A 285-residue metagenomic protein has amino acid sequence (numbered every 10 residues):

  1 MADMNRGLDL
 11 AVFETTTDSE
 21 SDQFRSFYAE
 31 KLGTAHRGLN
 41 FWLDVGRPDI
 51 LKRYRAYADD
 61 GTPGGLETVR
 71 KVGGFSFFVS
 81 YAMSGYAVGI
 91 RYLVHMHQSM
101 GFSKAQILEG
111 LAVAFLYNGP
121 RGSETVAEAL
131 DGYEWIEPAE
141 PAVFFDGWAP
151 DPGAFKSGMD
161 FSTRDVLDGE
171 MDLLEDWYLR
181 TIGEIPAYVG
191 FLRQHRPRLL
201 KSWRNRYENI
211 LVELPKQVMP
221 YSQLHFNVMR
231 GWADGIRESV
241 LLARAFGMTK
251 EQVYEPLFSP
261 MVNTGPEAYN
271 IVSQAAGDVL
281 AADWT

Functional and structural regions predicted by a protein language model:
M1-R70, S123-K216, R244-A245, Y269-T285: Acidic, glycine/proline-rich low-complexity segments that act as flexible tails and inter-domain linkers
D49-R55, M83-R91, P197-R204, R230-R237 (+1 more regions): Short acidic alpha-helix initiation/capping motifs at coil-to-helix transition points, especially at protein N-termini
E67-K71, G101-L108, L214-P215, G247-E251: Helix N-cap / loop-to-helix initiation motif
V72-A87, V218-A233: Amphipathic, charged-and-aliphatic alpha-helical interface segments that function as noncatalytic docking
Y86-L93, A114-L130, W232-S239, P260-A276: Short amphipathic alpha-helical segments at helix boundaries and their inter-helical linkers
L93-Q106, V240, R244-F246: A cross-kingdom feature marking solvent-exposed beta-strand/loop segments within repeated, beta-rich binding/scaffold
I107-A112, V253-F258: Beta-strand segments within the central parallel beta-sheet cores of soluble alpha/beta enzyme folds
